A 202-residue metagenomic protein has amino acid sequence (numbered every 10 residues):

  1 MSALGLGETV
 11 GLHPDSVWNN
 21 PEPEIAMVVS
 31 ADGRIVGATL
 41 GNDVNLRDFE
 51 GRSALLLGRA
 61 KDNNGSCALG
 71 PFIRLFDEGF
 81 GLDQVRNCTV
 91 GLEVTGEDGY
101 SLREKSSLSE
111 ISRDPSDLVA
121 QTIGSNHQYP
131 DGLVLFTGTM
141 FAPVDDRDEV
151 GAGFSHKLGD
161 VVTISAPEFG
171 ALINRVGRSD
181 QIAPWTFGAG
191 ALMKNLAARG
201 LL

Functional and structural regions predicted by a protein language model:
M1-V119, I182, A189-L202: Glycine-enriched loop-and-adjacent helix/strand subsegments that border the catalytic/binding cleft of enzyme cores
N64-S66, N87-T89, D131, G159-V161 (+1 more regions): Active-site lining segments that contact anionic ligands and/or coordinate catalytic metals
L75, T137-M140, D180-P184: A general structural signal for short secondary-structure boundary/capping elements
F76-G79, A142, F169: Residue-level marker for beta-strand->alpha-helix junctions and adjacent short loops that shape enzyme
V94-G96, E104-S107, T122, L133 (+4 more regions): Active-site proximal loops enriched in glycine and acidic residues that flank catalytic Cys/His/Asp and coordinate
S101-K105, H127, I173-R175: Extended hydrophobic-aromatic, low-complexity segments
D117, Q121-K157: A conserved acidic, glycine/proline-rich C-terminal tail/linker
V144-L202: Short hairpin/turn module used for nucleic-acid contact or packing/dimerization
